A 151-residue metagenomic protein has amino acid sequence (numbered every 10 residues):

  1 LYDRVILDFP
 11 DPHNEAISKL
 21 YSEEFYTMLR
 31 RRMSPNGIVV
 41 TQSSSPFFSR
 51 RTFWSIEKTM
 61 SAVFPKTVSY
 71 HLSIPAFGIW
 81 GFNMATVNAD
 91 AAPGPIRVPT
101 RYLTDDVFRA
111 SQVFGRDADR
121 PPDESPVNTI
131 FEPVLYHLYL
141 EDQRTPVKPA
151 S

Functional and structural regions predicted by a protein language model:
L1-I6: A short acidic, Gly/Pro-enriched loop at the edge of an enzyme's catalytic core that lines a small-molecule cofactor
D11-P12, S44-F48, P75: Short "lid" loop at the C-terminus of a central beta-strand within the Rossmann-like core of SAM-dependent
H13-Y21: Glycine/threonine-rich flexible loop motifs
I17, S43-T52: Acceptor-substrate binding/catalytic loop of class I
Y21-P35: A short glycine-rich, Lys/Arg-flanked "PGG" loop and its adjoining helix->strand segment in the class I
Y26, R51-S73: Conserved Class I S-adenosyl-L-methionine
N36-S43: Conserved beta-strand signature within the Rossmann-like core of class I S-adenosyl-L-methionine
K66-S151: Soluble small-group transferase modules, centered on the S-adenosyl donor enzyme superfamily
